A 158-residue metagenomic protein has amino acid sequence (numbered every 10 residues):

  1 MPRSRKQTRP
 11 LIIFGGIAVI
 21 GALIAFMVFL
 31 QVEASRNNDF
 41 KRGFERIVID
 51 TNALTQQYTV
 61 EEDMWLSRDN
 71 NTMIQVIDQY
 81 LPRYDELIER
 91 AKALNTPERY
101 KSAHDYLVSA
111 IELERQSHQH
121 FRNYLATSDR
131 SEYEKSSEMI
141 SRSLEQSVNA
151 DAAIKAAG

Functional and structural regions predicted by a protein language model:
M1-T8: N-terminal Lys/Arg-rich, disordered targeting/topogenic segments
R5, G15, H104-L107: Generic hydrophobic-segment detector
P10-F29: Hydrophobic membrane-insertion alpha-helices, especially the h-region of bacterial N-terminal signal peptides
L23-R42: Transmembrane signal-anchor/signal-peptide helices with a preference for the extracytoplasmic
D39-G158: Alpha-helical segments in soluble extracytoplasmic regions
